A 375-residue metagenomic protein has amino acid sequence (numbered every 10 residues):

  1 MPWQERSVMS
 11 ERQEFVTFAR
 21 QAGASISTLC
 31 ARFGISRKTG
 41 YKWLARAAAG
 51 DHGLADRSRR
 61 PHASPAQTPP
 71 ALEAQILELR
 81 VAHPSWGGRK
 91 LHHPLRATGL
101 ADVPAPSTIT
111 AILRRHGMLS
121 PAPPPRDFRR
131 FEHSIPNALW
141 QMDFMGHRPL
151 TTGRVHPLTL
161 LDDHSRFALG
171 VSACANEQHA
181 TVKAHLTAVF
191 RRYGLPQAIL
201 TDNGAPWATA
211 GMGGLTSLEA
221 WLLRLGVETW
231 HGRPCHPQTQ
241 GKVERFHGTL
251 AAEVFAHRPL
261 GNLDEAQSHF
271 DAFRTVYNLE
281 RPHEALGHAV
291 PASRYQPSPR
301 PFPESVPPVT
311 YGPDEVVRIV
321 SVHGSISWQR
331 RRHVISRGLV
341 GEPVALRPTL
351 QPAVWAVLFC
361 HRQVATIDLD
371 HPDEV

Functional and structural regions predicted by a protein language model:
M1-E14, H62-P70: Short, Lys/Arg-enriched anionic-surface-contact patches
R6-A24, E73-A82: Short, amphipathic alpha-helical "recognition" segments used to contact nucleic acids or chromatin
F15, L29-C30, G40-W43, Q75-I76 (+13 more regions): Mobile genetic element proteins and their domesticated derivatives, centered on retroelements and DNA transposons
A45, D51-R148, A205, T216-E219 (+1 more regions): Basic, flexible linker segments flanking DNA-binding modules in nucleic acid-interacting mobile-element proteins
P70-L72, S107, A111-F167, A175 (+3 more regions): Mobile-element integrase/transposase regions, centering on the N-terminal DNA-binding/Zn-coordinating module
E177, L186, F190-M212, R233-C235 (+2 more regions): Acidic/histidine-rich, metal-coordinating catalytic segments
G211, S217-P303, A345, L350: Charged alpha-helix within mobile-element recombinases
N278-V375: C-terminal, beta-rich DNA-binding module of retroviral/retroelements integrases
